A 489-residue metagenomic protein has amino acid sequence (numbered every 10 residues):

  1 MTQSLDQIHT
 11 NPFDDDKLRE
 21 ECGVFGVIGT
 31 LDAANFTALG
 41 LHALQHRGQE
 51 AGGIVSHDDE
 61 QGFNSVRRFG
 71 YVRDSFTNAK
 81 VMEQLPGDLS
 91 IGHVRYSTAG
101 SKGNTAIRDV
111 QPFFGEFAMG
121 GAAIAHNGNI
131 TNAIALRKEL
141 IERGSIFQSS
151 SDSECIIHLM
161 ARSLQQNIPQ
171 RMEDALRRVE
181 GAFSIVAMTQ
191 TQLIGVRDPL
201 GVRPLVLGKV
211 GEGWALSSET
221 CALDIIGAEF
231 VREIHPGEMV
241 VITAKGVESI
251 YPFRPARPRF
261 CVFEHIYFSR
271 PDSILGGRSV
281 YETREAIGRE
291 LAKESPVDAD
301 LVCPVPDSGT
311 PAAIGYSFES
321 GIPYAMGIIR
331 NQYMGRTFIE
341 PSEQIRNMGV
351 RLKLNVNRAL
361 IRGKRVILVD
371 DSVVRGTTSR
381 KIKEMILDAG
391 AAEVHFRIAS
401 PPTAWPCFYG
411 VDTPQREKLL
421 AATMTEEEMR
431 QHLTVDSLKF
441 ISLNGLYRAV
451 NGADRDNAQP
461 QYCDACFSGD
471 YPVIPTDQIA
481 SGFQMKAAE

Functional and structural regions predicted by a protein language model:
M1-P236, V241-A299, V305, E393: Conserved short alpha-helical segments that host acidic/polar catalytic motifs at enzyme active sites
D32-A34, T98-G100, N132, V202-R203 (+7 more regions): Flexible loop/turn segments at secondary-structure boundaries
A125, M188, V196-R197, G208 (+12 more regions): Generic beta-strand/beta-sheet core signal
S145, Q165-Q166, P296-D300, F318-A325 (+2 more regions): Secondary-structure transition/capping motifs at alpha-helix termini and the adjoining loop/turn into the next element
S149, E154-I157, Y324-G335, R430-V450: A conserved beta-strand->alpha-helix junction
D174, C221-A222, E229-F230, I234-E238 (+5 more regions): Phosphate/diphosphate-binding loops
L176, T191, K209, G227-E233 (+2 more regions): PRPP-dependent phosphoribosyltransferase catalytic core
G321-V366, T377, A404-D412: Short, glycine/charge-rich flexible loops or terminal/linker lids adjacent to PRPP-binding catalytic cores
